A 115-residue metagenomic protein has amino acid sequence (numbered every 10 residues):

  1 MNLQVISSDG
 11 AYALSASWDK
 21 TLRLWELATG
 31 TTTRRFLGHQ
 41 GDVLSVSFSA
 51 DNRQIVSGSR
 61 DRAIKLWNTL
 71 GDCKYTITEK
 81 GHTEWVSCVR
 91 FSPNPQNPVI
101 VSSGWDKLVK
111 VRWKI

Functional and structural regions predicted by a protein language model:
M1, L37-V43, T78-V86: WD40/WD-repeat beta-propeller blade N-cap
Q4, L22-W25, V46, I64-T69 (+2 more regions): WD40-repeat beta-propellers
V5-G10, S47-N52, R90-N97: Loop/turn segments within WD40 beta-propeller blades
S8, A16-D19, G58-D61, S103-D106: Conserved strand-to-loop turn within each blade of WD40 beta-propeller repeats
S15, R35, S57, T76-T78: Residue-level detector of high-confidence beta-strand sites
T29-T31, Q40, L70-C73, I115: Short coil turn/linker residues within repeat-based beta-strand modules
